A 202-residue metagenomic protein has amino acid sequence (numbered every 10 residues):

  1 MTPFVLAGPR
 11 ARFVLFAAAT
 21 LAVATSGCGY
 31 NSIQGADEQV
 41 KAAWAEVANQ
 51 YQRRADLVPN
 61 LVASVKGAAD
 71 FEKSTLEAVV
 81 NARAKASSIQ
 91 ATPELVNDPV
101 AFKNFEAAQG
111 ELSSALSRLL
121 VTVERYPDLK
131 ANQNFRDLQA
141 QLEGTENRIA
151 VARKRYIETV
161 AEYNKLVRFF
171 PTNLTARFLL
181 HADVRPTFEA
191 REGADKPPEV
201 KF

Functional and structural regions predicted by a protein language model:
T2-F202: A helix-centric hydrophobic-segment signal that preferentially recognizes long, alpha-helical stretches used
